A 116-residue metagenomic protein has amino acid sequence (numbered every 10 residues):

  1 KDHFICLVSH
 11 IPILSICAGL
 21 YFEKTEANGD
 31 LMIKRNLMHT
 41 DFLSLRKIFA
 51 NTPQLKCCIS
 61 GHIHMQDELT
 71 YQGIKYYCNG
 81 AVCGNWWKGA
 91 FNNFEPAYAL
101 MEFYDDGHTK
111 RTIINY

Functional and structural regions predicted by a protein language model:
K1-K75, G107-T112: His/acidic metal-ligating clusters that form di-metal
N51, Q66-Y116: Binuclear metal-dependent phosphoesterase catalytic core
